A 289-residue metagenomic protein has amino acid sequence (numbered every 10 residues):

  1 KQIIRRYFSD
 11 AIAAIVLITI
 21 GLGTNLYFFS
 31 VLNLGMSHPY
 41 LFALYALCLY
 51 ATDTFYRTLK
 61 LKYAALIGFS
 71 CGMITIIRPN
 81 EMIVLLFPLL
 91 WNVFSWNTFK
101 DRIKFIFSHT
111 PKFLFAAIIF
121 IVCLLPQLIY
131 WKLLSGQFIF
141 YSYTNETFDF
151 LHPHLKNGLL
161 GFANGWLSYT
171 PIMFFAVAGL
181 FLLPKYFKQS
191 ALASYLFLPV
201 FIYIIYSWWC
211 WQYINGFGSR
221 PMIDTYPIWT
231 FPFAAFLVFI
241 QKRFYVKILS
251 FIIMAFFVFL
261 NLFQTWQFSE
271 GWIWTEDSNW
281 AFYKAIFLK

Functional and structural regions predicted by a protein language model:
K1-K289: Membrane-proximal envelope and lipid/glycan-remodeling enzymes
